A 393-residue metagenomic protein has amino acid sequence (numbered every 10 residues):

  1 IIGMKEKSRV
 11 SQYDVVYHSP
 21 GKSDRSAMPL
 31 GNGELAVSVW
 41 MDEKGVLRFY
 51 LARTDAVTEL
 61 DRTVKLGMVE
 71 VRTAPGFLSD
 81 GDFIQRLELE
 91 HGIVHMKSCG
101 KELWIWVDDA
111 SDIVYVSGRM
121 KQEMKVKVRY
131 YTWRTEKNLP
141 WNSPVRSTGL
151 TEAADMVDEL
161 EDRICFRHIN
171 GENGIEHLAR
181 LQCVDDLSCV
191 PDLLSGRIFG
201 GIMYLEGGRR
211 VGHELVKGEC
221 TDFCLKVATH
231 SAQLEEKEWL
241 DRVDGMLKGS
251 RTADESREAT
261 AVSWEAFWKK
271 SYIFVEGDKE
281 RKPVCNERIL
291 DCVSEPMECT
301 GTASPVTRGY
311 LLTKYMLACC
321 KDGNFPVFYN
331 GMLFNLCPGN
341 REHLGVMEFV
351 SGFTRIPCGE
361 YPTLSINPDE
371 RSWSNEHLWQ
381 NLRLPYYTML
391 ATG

Functional and structural regions predicted by a protein language model:
I2-R25, L30-N375: Acidic/polar, glycine-enriched structural segments that form the non-catalytic walls/loops of the carbohydrate-binding
Y310, L317-A318, L382-G393: Carboxylate/His-rich catalytic cores and anion/metal-binding grooves
I366-S374, L378-W379, R383-L390: Zinc-dependent metallopeptidase catalytic helix centered on the HExxH motif and its immediate flanking segment
